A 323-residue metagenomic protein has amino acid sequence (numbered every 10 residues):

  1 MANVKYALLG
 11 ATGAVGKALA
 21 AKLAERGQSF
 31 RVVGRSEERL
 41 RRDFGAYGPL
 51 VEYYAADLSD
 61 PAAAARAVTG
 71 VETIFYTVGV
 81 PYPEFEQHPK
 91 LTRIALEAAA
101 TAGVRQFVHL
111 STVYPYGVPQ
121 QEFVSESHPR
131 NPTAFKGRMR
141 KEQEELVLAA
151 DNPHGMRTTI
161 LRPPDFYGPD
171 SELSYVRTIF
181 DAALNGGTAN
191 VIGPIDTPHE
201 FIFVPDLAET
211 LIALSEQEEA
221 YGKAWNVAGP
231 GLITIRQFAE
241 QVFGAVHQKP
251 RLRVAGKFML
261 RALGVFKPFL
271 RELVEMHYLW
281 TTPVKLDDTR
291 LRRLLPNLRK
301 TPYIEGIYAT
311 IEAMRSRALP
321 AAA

Functional and structural regions predicted by a protein language model:
V4-Q28: N-terminal Rossmann NAD(P)H-binding glycine-rich loop of SDR-like oxidoreductase domains
Y6, A213-L273, D288, R293-L294 (+1 more regions): Mid/C-terminal beta-alpha module of Rossmann-like enzyme folds, strongest in SDR-family dehydrogenases/epimerases
V33-E38, D57-L58: N-terminal Rossmann-fold cofactor-binding loop
P49-T73: Conserved Rossmann-fold cofactor-binding substructure of NAD(P)-dependent oxidoreductases
G70-I74, V78-H109: NAD(P)-cofactor binding segment of oxidoreductase domains
R93-M139: Conserved Rossmann-fold NAD(P)-dependent oxidoreductase catalytic core, especially the SDR/UDP-sugar
E145-D170: Conserved beta-loop-beta element that borders a ligand/cofactor-binding pocket
S171-T178, I192-S215, G222-K223: Substrate-positioning beta->alpha
